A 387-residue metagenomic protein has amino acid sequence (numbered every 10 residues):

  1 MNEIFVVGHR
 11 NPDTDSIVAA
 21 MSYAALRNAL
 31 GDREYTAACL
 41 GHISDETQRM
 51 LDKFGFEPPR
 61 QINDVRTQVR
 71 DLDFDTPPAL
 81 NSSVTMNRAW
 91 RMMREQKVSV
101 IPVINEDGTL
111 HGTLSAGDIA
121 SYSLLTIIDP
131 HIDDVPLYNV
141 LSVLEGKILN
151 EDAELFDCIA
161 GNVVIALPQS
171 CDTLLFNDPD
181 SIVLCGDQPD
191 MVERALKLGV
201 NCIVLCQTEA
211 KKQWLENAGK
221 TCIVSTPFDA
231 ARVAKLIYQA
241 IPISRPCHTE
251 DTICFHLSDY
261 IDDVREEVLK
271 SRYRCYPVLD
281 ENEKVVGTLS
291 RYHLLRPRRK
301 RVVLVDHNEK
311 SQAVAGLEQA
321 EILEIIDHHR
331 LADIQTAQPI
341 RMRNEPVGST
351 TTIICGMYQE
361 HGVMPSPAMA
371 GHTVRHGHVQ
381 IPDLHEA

Functional and structural regions predicted by a protein language model:
M1, F74, C158-I159, D172-S181 (+3 more regions): Flexible, charged surface loops at secondary-structure boundaries
M1-H111, S115-L125, Q239-A387: Replace "Mg2+/Mn2+-dependent" with "divalent metal-dependent
S44-T47, D133-L137, A230, T351: Alpha-helix initiation and N-capping motif
E46, T67, I148, L167-P246: Feature captures the catalytic cores and cofactor-binding loops of soluble hydro-lyases/lyases that act on carboxylate
Q61-D71, D134-N139, A230-R232: Short linear loop/turn motifs
V98, I128-P130, V200-T221, R301-H307 (+1 more regions): A signal for specific C-terminal beta-sheet/loop modules enriched in small/flexible residues with GP/PG/PP motifs
L125-D190: Protease-associated
